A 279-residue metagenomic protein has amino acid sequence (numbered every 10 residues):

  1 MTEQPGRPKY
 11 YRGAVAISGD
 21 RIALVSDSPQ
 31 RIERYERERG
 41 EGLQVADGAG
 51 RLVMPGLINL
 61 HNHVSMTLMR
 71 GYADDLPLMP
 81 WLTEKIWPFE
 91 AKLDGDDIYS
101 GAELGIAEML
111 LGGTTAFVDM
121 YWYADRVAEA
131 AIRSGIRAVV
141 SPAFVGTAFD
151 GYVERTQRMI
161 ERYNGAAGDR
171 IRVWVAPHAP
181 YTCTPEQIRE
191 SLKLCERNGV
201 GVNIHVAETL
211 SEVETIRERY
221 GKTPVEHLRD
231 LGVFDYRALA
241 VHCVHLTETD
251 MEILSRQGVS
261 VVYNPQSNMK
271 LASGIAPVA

Functional and structural regions predicted by a protein language model:
T2-M54: Histidine-rich, glycine-flanked metal-binding segment
V15, D20, G50, H61 (+8 more regions): Divalent metal-coordination and catalytic microenvironments
R34-M79, E103, L110-L111: Replace "His-x-His-based motif
L68-S100, A107, S134-P142, L210-R237 (+1 more regions): Active-site gating loops and adjacent loop-to-helix segments of metal-dependent hydrolytic enzymes
S100-V118: Small-aliphatic-rich amphipathic alpha-helix that forms the alpha element of a beta-alpha
G112-T114, I136, G199, V259: A structural motif
R126-V244: Metal-coordinating catalytic core of metallo-dependent amide/deamination hydrolases
V233-A279: Active-site-adjacent C-terminal substructures of enzyme catalytic domains
